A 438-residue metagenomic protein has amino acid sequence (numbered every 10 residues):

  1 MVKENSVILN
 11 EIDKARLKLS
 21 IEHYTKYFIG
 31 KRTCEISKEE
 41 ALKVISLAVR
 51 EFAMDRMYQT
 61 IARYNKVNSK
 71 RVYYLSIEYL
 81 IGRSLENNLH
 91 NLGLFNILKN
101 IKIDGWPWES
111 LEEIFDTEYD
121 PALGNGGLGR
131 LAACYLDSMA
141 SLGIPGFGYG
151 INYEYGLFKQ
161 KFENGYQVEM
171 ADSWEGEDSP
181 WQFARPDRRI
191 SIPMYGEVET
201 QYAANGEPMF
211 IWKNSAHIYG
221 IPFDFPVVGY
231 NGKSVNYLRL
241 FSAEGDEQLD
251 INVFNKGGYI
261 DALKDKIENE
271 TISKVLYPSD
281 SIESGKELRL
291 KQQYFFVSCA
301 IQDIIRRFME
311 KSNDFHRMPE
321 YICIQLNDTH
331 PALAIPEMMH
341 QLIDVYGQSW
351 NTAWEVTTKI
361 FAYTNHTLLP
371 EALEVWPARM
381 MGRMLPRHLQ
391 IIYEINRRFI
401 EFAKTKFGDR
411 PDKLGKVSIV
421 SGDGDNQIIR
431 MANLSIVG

Functional and structural regions predicted by a protein language model:
M1-G438: A conserved ligand/cofactor-binding region detector
